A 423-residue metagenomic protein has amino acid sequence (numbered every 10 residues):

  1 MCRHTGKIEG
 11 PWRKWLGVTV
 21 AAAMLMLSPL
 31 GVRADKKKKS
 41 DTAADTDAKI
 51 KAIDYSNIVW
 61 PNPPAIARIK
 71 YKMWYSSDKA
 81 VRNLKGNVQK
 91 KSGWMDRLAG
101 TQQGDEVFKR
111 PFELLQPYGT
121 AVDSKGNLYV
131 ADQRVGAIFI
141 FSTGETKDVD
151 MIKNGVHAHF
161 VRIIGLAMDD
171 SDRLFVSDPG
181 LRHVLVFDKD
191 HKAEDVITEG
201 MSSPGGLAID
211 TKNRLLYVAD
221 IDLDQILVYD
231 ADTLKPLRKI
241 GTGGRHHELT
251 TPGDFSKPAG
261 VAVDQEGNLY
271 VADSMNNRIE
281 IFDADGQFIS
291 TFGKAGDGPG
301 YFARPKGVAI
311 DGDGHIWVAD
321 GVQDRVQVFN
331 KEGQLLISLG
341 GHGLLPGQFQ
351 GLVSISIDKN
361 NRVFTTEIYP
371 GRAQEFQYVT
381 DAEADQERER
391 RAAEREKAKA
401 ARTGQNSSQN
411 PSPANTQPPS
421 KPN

Functional and structural regions predicted by a protein language model:
M1, L25, K399-A400: Intrinsic-disorder-linked linear interaction elements in eukaryotic regulatory proteins
M1-W12: N-terminal secretory signal peptides that target proteins for export/translocation
G17-S28: Bacterial N-terminal signal peptides
L30-A34: Sec/Tat signal peptide C-region and signal peptidase I cleavage site
D35-N423: Eukaryotic scaffold repeat domains enriched in small/polar residues
